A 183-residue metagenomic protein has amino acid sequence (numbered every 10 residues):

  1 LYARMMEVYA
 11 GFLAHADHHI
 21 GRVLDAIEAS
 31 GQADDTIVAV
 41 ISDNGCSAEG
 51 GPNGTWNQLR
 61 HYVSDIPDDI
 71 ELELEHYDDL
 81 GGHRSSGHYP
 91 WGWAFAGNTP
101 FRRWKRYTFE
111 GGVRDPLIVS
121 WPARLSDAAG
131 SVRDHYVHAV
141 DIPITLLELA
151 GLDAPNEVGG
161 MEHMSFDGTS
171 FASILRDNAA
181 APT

Functional and structural regions predicted by a protein language model:
L1, V113-D115: Short coil-to-beta-strand
L1-E7, S120-D127: Short glycine/proline-rich turn/loop motifs
Y2-T36, C46-A48, P52-A94: A long, amphipathic alpha-helix that forms part of the scaffold/cap immediately adjacent to metal-dependent active
A16-D17, V23-G31, N44-P52, W121-L125 (+3 more regions): A generic secondary-structure signal for well-formed alpha-helical elements
G31-A39, E157-M164: Short, glycine/acidic-rich hinge or "gate" loops at secondary-structure transitions that mediate conformational
A39-S42, G50, W104, I118-S120: Generic beta-strand/beta-sheet core signal
H83-V113, R124-H135, A139-T183: C-terminal cap/loop subdomain of S1 sulfatases and analogous C-terminal strand-loop tails that border
